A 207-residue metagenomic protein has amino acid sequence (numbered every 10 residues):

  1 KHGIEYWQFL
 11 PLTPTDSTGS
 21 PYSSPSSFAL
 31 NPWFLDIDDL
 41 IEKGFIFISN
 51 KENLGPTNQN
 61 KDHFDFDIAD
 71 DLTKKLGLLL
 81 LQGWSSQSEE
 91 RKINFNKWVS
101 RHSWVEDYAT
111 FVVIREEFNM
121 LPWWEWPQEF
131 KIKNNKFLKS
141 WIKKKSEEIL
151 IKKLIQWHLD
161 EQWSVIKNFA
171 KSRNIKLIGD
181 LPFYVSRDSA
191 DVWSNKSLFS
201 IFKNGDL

Functional and structural regions predicted by a protein language model:
K1-K196, I201: Acidic/aromatic-lined carbohydrate-recognition and catalytic surfaces of CAZymes acting on diverse glycans
N204-L207: Short, intrinsically disordered, charge-balanced linker/junction segments flanking boundaries in proteins
